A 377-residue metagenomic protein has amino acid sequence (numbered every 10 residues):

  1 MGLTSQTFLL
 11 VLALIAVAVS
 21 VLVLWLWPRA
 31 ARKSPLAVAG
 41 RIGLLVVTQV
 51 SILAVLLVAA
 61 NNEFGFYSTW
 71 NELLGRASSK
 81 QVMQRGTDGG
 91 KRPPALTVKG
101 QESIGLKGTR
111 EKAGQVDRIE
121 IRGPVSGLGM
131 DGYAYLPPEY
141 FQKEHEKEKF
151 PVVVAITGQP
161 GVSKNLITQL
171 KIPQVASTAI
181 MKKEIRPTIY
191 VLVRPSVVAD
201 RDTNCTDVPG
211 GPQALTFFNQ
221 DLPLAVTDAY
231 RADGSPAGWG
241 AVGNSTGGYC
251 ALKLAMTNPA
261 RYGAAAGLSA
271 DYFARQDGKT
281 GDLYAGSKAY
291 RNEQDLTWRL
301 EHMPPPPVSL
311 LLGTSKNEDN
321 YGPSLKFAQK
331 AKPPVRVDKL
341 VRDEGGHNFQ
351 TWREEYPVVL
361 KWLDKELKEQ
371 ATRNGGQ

Functional and structural regions predicted by a protein language model:
M1-Q377: Non-catalytic cap/lid and distal C-terminal segments of serine-dependent acyl enzymes
